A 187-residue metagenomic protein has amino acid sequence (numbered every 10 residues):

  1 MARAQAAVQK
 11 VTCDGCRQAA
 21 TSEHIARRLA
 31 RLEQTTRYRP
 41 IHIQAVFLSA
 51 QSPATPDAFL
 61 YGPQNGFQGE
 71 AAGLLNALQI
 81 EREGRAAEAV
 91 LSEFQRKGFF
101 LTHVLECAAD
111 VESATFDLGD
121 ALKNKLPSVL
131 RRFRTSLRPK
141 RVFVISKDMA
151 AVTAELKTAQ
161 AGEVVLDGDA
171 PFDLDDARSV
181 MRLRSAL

Functional and structural regions predicted by a protein language model:
M1-A170, L174: A polyanion-binding, active-site-adjacent surface
F172-L183: Short, charged, surface-exposed secondary-structure boundary motifs
A186-L187: Long, low-complexity C-terminal extensions of enzymes
